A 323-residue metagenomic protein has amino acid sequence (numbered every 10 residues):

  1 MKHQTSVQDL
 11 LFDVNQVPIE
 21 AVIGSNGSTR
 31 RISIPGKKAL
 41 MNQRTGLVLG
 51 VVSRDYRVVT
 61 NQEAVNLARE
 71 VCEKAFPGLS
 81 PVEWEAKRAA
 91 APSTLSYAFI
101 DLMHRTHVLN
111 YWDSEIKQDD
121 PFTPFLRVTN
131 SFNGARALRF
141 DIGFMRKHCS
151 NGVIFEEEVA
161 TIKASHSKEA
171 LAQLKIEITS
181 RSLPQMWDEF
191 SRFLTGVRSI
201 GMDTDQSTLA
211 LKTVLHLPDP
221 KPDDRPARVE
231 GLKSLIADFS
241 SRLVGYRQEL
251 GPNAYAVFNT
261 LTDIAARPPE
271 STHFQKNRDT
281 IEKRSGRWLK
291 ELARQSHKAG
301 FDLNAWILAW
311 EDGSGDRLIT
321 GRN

Functional and structural regions predicted by a protein language model:
M1-N26, A86-R88, F99-N323: Intrinsically disordered, low-complexity regions enriched in serine/threonine
M1-R69, F76: Feature for intrinsically disordered/low-complexity regulatory segments and propeptides
C72-A89: Short secondary-structure junctions
P92, S96-A98: Eukaryotic intrinsically disordered, low-complexity linkers and tails enriched in Pro/Ser/Thr/Gln/Gly
